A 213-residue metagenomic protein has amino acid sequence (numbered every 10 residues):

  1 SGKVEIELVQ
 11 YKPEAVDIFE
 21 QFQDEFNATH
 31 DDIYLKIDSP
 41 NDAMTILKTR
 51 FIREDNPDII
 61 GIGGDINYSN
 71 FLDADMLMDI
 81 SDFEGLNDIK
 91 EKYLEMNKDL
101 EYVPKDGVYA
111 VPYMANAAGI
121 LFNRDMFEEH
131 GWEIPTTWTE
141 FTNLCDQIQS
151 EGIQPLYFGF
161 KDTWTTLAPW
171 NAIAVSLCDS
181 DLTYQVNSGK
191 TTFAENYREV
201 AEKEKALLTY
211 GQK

Functional and structural regions predicted by a protein language model:
S1-E7, A28-T29, K105-G107, E128 (+1 more regions): Immediate post-signal peptide segment of exported/extracytoplasmic ligand-binding proteins
G2-P13, I33-D38, I59, Y109 (+1 more regions): Short, well-ordered beta-strand elements
P13-V16, D42-M44, D65-S69, N116-G119 (+2 more regions): Solvent-exposed loop/turn segments at secondary-structure junctions within structured extracellular/periplasmic domains
E25-Y93, D125, E129-H130, T136: Extracytoplasmic "Venus flytrap"/periplasmic binding protein-like
D31-I33, E54-D58, G107-V108, Q149-P155 (+1 more regions): Loop/turn elements at helix/coil->beta-strand transitions in domains of secreted/extracellular proteins
G63-A118, T142, A168-N171, N196: Hinge/lid segment of periplasmic solute-binding proteins
P104-Y113, A118, T142-K190: Extracytoplasmic/periplasmic solute-binding protein
Q147, N187-K213: Glycine-centered hinge/linker elements that transmit conformational signals in sensory and ligand-binding systems
